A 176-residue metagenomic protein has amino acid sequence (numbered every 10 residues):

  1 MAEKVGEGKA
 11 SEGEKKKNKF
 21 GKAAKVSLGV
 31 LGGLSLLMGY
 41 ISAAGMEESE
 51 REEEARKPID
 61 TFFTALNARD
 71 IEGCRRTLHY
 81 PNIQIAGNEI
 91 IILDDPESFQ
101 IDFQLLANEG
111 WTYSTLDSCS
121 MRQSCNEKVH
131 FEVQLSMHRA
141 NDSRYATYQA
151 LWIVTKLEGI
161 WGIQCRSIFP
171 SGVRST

Functional and structural regions predicted by a protein language model:
G6-N18: Juxtamembrane low-complexity tails/linkers enriched in Ser/Thr-Pro and polybasic
K15-S27: Membrane-penetrating hydrophobic segments
L28-R76, Y80, P96: Short, low-complexity N-terminal intrinsically disordered segments enriched in polar/charged residues
L78, N88-E89, C125, V133-L135 (+2 more regions): A mature extracytoplasmic/lumenal domain signature
I83-L93, N108-E109: A short gly/proline-enriched turn/hairpin at secondary-structure junctions
I85, Q123-S124, K156: Generic beta-strand structural signal
E97-Y145: Surface-exposed, charged secondary-structure patches
Y145-T176: Short beta-strand edge/turn micro-motifs at domain boundaries
